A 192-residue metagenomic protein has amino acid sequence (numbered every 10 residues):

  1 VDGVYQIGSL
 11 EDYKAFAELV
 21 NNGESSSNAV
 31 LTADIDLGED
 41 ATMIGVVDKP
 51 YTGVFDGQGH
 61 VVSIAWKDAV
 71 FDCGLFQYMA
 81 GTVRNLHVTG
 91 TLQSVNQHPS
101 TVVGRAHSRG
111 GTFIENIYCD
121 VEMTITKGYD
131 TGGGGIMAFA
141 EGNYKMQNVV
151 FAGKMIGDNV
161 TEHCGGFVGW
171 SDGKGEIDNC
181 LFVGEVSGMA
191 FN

Functional and structural regions predicted by a protein language model:
V1-N192: Surface-exposed repetitive/solenoidal architectures
